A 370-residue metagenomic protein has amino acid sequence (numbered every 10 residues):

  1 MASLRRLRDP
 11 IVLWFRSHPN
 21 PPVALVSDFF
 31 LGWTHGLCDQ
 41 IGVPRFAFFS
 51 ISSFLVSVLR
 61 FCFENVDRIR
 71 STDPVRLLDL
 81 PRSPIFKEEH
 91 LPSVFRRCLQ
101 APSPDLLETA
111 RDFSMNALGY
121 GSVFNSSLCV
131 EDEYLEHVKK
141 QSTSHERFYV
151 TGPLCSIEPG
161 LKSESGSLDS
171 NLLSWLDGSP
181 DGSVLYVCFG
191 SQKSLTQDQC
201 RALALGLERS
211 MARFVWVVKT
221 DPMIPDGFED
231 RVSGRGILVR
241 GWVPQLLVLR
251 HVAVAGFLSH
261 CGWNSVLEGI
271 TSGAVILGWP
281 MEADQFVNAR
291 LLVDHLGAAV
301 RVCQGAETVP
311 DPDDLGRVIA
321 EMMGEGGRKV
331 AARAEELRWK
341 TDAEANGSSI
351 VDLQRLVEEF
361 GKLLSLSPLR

Functional and structural regions predicted by a protein language model:
M1-L247, V252, G256, I270-S272 (+3 more regions): Nucleotide-sugar-dependent glycosyltransferase catalytic domains
G262: Aromatic "clamp/platform" in nucleotide-sugar-dependent glycosyltransferases that forms part of the donor/acceptor
